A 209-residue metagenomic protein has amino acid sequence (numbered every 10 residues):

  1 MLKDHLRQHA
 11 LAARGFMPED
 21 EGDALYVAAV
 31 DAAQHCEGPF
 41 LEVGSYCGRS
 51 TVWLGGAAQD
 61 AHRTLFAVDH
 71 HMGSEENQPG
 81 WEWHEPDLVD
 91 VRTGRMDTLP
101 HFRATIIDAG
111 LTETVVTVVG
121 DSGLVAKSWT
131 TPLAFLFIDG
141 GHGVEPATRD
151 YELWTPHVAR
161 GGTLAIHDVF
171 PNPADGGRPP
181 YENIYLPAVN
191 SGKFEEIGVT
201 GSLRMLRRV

Functional and structural regions predicted by a protein language model:
K3-E19, D23-V209: S-adenosylmethionine/decaboxylated-SAM
